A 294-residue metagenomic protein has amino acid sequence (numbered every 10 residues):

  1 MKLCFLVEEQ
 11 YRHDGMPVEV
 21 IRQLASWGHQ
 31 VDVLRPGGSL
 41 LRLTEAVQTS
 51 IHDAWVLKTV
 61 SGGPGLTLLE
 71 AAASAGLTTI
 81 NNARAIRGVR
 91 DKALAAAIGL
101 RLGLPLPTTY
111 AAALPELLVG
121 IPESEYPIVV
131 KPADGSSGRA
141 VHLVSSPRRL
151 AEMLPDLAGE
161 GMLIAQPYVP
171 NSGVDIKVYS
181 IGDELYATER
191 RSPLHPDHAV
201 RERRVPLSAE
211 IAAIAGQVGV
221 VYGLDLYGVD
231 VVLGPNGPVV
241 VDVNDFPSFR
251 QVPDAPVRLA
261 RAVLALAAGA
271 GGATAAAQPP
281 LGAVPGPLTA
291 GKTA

Functional and structural regions predicted by a protein language model:
M1-F5: Extreme N-terminal starter segment of soluble prokaryotic enzymes
E9-T108: Conserved N-proximal alpha/beta basic substrate-recognition cap immediately N-terminal to, or forming the N-lobe
V60-G62, D134-G135, F246: Short glycine-rich anion-binding loops that position phosphate/pyrophosphate groups of nucleotides and phosphorylated
P107-I128: Rossmann-like NAD(P)H-binding beta-loop-alpha module
E125-A151: Conserved anion/nucleotide-ligand pocket segment
I128, I164, Y186-A187, Y227 (+1 more regions): Protein kinase-like catalytic core scaffold
H142-Y222: Phosphate-binding site of ATP-dependent enzymes
H195-V240, N244, V252-P253, R258-A276 (+2 more regions): A long amphipathic alpha-helix within ATP-dependent nucleotide-binding catalytic cores
